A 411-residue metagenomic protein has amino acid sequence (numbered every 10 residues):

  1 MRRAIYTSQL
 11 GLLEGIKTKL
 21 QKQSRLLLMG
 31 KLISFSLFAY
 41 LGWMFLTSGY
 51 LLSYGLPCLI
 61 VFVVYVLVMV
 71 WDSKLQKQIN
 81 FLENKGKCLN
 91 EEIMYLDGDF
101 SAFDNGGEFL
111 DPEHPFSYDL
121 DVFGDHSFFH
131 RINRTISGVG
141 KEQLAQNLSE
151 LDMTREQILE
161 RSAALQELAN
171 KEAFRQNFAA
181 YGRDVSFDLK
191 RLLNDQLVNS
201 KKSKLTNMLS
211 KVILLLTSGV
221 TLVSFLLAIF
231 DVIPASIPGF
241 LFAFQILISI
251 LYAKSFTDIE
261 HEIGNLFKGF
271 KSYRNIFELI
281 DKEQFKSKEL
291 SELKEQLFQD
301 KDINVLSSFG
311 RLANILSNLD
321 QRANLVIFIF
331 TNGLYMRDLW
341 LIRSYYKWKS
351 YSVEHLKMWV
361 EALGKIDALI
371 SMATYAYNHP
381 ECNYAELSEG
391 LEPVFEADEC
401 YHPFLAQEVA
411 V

Functional and structural regions predicted by a protein language model:
M1-V411: Alpha-helical bundle segments enriched in helix-capping/polar residues
